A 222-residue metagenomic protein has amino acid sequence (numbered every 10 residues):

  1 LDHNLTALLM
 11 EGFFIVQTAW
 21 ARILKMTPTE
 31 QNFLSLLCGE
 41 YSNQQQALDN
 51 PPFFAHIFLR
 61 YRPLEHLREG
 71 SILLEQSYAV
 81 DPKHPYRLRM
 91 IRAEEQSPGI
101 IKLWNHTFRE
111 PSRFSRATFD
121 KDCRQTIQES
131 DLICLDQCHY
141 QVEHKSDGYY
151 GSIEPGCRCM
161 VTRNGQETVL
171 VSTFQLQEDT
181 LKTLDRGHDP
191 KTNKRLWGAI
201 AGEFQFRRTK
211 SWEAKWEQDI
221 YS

Functional and structural regions predicted by a protein language model:
D2-F13, T18: Positively charged N-terminal leader segments that act as targeting/secretion signals
T27-E40, Q44-D49, H56, V80-S222: Calycin-type beta-barrel ligand-binding domains and close structural analogs
A47-P51, E69-S71: N-terminal ectodomain recognition module in secreted, GPI-anchored, and membrane glycoproteins
L59-Y86: N-terminal glycine/threonine-rich, aromatic-flanked beta-hairpin/loop signature
